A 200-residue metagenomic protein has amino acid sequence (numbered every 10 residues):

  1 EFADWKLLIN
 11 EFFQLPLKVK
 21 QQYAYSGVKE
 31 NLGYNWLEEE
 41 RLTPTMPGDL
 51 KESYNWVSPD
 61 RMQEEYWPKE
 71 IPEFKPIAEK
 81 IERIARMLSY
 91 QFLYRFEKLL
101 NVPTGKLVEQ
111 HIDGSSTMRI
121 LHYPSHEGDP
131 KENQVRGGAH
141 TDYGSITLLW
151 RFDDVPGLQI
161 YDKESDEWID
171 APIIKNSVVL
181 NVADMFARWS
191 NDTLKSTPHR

Functional and structural regions predicted by a protein language model:
E1-R200: Peripheral, non-catalytic segments flanking oxidoreductase cores
